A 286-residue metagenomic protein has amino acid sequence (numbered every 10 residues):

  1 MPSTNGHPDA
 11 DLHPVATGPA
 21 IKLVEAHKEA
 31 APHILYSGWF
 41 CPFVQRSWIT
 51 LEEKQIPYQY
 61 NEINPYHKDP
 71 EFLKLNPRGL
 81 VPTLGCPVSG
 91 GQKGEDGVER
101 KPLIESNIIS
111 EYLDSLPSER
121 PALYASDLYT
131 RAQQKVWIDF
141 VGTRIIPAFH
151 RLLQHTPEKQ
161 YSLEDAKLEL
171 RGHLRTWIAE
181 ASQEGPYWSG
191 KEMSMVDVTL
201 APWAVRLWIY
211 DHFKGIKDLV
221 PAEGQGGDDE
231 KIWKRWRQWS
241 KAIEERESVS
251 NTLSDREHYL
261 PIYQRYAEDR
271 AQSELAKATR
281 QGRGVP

Functional and structural regions predicted by a protein language model:
M1-A179, Q183, A278-P286: GST-like domain detector, emphasizing the conserved glutathione-binding G-site in the N-terminal thioredoxin-like
K54, L75, D211-K214, E247: Residues at alpha-helix termini
P87, A201, D255: Conserved residues at the C-terminal ends of beta-strands
P121-S126, F149, W188-G190, S250-S254: Short, hydrophobic secondary-structure boundary micro-motifs
Y129, Q133, W137-E245: GST-like fold's C-terminal all-alpha helical module
R235, A242-S248, E274-G284: Acidic, serine/threonine- and proline-rich low-complexity regulatory tracts
D255-P286: Acidic/histidine-enriched, glycine/proline-rich intrinsically disordered or flexible terminal extensions
